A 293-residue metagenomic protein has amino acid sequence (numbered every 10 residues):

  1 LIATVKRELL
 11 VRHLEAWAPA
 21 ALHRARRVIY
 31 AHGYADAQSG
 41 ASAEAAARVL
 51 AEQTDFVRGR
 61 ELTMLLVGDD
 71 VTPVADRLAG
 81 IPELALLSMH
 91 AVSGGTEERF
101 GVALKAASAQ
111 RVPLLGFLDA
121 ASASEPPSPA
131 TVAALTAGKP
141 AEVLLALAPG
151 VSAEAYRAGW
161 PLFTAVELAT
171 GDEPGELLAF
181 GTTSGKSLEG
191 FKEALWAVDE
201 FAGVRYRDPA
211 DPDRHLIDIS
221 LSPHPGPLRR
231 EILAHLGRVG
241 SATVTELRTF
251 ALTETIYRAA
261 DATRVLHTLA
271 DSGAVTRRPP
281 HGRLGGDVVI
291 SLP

Functional and structural regions predicted by a protein language model:
L1-V57, T245, I256-V275, P279 (+2 more regions): S-adenosyl-L-methionine
L22-R26, V57-G59, A107-R111, A137: Flexible, charged surface loops at secondary-structure boundaries
A25-I29, G59-M64, L87-M89, L114: Residue-level recognition of the N-termini of beta-strands and the immediately preceding loop/turn
G33-A37, L66-D70, G94, F117-S122 (+1 more regions): Structural motif
A46-L50, P73-A85, T131, S152-Y156: Short, aromatic/basic amphipathic alpha-helical patches
V49-L78: Membrane helical hairpin/interfacial module
D70-V112: S-adenosyl-L-methionine
K105-L114, S122-R278, L284-L292: Class I S-adenosyl-L-methionine
